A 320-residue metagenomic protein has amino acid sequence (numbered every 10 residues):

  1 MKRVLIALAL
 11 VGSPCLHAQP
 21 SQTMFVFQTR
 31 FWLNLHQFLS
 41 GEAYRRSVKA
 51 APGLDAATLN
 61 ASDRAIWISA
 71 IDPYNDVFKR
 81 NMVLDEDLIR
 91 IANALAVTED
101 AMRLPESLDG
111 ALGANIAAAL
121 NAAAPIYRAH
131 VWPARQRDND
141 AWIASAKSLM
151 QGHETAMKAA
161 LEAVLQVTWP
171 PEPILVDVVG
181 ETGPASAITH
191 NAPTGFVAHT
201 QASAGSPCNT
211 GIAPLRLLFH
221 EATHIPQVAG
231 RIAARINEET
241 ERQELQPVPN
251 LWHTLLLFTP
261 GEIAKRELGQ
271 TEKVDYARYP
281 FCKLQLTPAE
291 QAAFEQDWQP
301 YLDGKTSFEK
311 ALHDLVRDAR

Functional and structural regions predicted by a protein language model:
V4-G12: Sec-dependent N-terminal signal peptides
P14-A18: Sec/Tat signal peptide C-region and signal peptidase I cleavage site
P20-D87, A92-E99, E162, R231 (+1 more regions): Post-HExxH zinc-binding segment in Zn-dependent metallohydrolases
I68-A160: Long, mid-chain structured domain cores
A134-A192, I263: Auxiliary, metal-adjacent structural segments of Zn-dependent hydrolase domains
T200-L218: Short pre-active-site segment immediately N-terminal to the catalytic Zn-binding motif
I212-I232: Active-site recognition of the HExxH zinc-binding catalytic motif
K273-R320: Pan-zinc metallopeptidase signature
